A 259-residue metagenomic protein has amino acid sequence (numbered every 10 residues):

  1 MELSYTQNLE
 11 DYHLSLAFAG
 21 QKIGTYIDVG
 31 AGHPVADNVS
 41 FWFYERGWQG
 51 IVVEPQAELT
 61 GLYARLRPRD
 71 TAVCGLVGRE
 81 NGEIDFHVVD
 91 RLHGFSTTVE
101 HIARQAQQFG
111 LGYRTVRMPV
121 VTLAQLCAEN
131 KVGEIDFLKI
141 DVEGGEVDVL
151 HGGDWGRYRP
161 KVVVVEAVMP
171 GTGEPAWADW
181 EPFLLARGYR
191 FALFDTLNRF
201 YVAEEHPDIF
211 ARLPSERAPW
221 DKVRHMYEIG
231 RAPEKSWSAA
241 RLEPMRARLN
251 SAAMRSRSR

Functional and structural regions predicted by a protein language model:
M1-R259: Phosphate/nucleotide-binding beta-alpha loop and adjacent structural elements of enzyme active sites
